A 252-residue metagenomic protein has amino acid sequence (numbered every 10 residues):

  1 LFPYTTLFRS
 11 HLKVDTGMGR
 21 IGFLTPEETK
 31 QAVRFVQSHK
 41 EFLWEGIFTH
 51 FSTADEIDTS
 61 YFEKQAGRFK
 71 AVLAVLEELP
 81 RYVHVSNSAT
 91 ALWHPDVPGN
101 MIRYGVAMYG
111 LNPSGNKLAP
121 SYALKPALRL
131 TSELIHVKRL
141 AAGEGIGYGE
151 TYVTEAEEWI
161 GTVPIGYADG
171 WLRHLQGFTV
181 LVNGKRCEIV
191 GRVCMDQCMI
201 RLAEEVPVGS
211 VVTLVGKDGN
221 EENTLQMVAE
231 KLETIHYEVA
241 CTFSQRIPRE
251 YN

Functional and structural regions predicted by a protein language model:
L1, T131-E133, E158-W159: Short N-terminal secondary-structure initiator segments
F2-L7: Short, small-residue-biased leader/transition segments that mark boundaries at the very start of proteins
F8, F42-W44, L79-P80, V97-G99 (+4 more regions): Short coil/turn connectors at secondary-structure junctions
R9, D15-E133, L140-A141: Active-site loop/helix belt of alpha/beta enzymes
V137-N252: C-terminal accessory subdomain/extension
